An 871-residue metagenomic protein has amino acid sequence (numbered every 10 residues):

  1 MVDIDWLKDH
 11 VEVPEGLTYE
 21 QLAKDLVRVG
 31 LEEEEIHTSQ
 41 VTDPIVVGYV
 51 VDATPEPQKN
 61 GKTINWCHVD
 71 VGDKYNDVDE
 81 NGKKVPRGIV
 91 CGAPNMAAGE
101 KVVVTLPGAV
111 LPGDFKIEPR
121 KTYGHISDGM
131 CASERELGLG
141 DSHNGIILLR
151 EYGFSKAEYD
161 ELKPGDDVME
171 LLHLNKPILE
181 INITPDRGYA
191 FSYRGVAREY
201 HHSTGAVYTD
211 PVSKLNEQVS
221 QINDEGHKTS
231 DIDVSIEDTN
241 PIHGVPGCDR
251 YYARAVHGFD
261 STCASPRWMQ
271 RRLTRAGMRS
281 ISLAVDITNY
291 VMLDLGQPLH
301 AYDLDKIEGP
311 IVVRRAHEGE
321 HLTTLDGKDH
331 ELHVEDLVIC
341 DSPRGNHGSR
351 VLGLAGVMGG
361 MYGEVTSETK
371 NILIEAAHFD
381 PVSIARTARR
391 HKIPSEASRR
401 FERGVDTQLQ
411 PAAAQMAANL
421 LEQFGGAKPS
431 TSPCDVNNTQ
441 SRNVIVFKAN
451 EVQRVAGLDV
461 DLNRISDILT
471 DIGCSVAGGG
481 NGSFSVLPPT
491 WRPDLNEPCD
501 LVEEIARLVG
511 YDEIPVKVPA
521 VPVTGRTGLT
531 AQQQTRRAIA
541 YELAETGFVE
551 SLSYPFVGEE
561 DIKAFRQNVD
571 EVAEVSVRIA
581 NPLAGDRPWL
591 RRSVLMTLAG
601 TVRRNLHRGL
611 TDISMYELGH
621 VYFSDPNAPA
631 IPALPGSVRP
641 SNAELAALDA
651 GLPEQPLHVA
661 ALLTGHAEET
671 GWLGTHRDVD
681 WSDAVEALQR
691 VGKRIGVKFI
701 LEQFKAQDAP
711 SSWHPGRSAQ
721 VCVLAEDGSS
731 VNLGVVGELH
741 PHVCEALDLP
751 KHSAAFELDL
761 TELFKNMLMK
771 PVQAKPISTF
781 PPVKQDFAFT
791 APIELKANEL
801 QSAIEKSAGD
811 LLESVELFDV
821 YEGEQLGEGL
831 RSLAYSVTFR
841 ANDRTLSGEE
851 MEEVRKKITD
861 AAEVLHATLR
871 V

Functional and structural regions predicted by a protein language model:
M1-H227, A255, G348, L373 (+6 more regions): Phosphate-backbone binding interfaces of nucleic-acid-interacting proteins
I4, L22-K24, D52, N65 (+2 more regions): Glycine/proline-enriched, intrinsically flexible loops and inter-domain linkers
Q21, T470-A477, E644-L645, E654-Q655 (+2 more regions): A carboxyl-terminal module marker
V41-P44, V291, L487, V523-T524 (+4 more regions): Beta-rich nucleic-acid/ligand-interaction surfaces
V47-I89, Q270-R271, R275, T288-E364: Conserved mixed alpha/beta core segments that line enzyme active sites in large multi-domain catalysts
R120, V312-V365, A520-Q655, R717 (+3 more regions): Class II aminoacyl-tRNA synthetase-like tRNA-binding/catalytic domains
I126-L148, S155, M169, H173 (+8 more regions): Mobile "lid/hinge" segments at catalytic clefts and subdomain interfaces of large enzymes
G195, I445-A449, Q453-I613, T838-R840 (+2 more regions): Extended, well-folded interaction surfaces typified by the phenylalanyl-tRNA synthetase beta subunit core
